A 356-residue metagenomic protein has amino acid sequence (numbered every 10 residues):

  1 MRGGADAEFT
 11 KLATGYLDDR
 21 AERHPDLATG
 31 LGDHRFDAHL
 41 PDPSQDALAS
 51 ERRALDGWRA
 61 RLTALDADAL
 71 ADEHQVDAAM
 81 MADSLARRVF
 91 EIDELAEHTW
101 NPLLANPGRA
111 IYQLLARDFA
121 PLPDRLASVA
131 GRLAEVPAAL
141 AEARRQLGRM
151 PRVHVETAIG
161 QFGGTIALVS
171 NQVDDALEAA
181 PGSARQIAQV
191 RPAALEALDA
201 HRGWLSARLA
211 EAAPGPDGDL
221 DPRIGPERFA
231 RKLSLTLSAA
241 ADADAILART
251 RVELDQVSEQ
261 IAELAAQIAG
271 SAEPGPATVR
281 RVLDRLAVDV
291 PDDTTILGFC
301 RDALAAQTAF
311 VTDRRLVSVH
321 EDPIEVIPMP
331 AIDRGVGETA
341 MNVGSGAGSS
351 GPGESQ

Functional and structural regions predicted by a protein language model:
M1-Q356: N-terminal maturation segment of proteins
